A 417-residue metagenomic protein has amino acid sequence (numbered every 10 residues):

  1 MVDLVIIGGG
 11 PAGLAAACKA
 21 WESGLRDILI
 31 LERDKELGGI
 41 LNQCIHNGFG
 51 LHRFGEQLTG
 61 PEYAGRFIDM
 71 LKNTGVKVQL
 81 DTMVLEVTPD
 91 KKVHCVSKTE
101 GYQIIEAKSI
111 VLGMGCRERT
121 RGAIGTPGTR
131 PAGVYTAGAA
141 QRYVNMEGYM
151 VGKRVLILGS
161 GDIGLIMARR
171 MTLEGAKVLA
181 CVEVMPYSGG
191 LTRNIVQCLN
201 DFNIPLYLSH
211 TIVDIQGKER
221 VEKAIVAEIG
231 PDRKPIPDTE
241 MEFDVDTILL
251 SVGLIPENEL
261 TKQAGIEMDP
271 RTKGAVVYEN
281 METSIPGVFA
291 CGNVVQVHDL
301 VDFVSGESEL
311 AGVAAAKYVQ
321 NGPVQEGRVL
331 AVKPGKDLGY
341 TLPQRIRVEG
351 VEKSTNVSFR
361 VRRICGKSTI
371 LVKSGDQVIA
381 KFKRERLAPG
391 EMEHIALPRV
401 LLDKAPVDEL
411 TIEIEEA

Functional and structural regions predicted by a protein language model:
M1-I7, G65-R154, G230-D238, L249 (+1 more regions): FAD-binding core/adjacent interface of flavoenzyme oxidoreductases
V2-R66, M70, R142, V151-Q197: Beta1-alpha1 glycine-rich phosphate/pyrophosphate-binding loop at the start of Rossmann-like nucleotide-binding domains
R66, L71-C95, T172-E259, K353-E385: A Rossmann-like FAD-binding core segment of flavoenzymes
Y102-Q103, S109-L206, T211-R220, V294-L300 (+1 more regions): Predominantly flavin-linked oxidoreductase catalytic cores and closely associated redox partners
L112, V134-V144, T247-H298: FAD-site-proximal beta/loop scaffold in flavoenzymes
D302-F303, L310, A314-F382: Mid-to-C-terminal Rossmann-like scaffold of FAD/NAD(P)H-dependent oxidoreductases
V357, I370-V372, P398-A417: Short, aromatic- and glycine-rich surface loops/edge beta-strands on solvent-exposed regions
A388-P398: Aromatic sugar-binding surface patches on proteins that engage polysaccharides or sugar-phosphate polymers
